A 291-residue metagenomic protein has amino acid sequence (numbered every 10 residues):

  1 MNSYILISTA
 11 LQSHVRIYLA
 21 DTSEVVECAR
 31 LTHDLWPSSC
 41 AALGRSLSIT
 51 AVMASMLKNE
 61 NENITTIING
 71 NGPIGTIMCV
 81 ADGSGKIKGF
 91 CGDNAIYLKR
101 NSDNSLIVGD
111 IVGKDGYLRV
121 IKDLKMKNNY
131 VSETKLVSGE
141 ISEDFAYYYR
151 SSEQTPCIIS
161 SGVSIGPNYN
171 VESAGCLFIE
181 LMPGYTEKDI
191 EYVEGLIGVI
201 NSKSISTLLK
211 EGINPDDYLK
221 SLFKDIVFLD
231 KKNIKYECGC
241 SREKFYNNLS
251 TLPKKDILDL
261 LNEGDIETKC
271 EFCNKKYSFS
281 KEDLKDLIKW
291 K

Functional and structural regions predicted by a protein language model:
M1-F228: Interaction interfaces in information-processing and related assembly proteins
V199-K291: Cys/His-clustered metal-coordination modules, chiefly Zn-binding fingers
